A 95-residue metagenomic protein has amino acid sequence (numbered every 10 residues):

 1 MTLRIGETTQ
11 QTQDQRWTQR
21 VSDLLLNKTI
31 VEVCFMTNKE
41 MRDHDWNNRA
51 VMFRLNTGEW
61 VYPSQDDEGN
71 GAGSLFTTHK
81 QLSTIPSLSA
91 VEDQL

Functional and structural regions predicted by a protein language model:
M1-L95: Short beta-rich binding modules
